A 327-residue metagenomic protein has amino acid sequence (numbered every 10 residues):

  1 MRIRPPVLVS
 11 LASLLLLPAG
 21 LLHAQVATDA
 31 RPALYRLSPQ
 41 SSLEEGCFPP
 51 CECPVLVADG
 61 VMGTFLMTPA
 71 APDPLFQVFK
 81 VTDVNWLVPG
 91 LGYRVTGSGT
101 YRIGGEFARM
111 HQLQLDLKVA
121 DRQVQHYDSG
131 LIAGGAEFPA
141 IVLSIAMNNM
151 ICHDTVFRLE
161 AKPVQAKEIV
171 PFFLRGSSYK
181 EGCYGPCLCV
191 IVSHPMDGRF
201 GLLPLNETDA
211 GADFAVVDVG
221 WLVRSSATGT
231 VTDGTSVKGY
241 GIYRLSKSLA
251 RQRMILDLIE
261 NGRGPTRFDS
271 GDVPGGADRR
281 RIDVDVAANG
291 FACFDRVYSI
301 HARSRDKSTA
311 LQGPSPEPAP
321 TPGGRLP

Functional and structural regions predicted by a protein language model:
M1-L11: Bacterial N-terminal signal peptides that target proteins for export
V9-G20: Bacterial N-terminal signal peptides
L22-V26: Boundary at the C-terminal end of the N-terminal hydrophobic targeting segment
D29-C47, K80-P89, K167-Y184, A215-S226 (+1 more regions): Tryptophan-anchored aromatic micro-motifs
Y35, T155-F157, F172, R296-Y298 (+1 more regions): Conserved positions within tandem-repeat grammars
P49-N148, C152-D154, L188-N289, C293-D295: Predominantly extracellular/secreted and cell-surface proteins with exposed, flexible low-complexity segments
L115, G241-Y243, L256, D306-P327: Intrinsically disordered, low-complexity linker/propeptide segments enriched in Ser/Thr/Gly/Pro and acidic residues
I145-A166, N289-E317: A recurrent domain-boundary module in secreted/ectodomain proteins
